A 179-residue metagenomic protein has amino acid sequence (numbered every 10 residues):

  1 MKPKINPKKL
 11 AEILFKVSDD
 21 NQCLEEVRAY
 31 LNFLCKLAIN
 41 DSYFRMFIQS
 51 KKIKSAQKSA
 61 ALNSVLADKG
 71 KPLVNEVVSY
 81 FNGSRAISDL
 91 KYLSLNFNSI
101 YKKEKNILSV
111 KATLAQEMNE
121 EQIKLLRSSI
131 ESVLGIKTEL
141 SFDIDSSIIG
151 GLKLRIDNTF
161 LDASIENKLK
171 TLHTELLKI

Functional and structural regions predicted by a protein language model:
M1-I179: Elongated, mostly alpha-helical coiled-coil "stalk/stator" tethers of large membrane protein machines
